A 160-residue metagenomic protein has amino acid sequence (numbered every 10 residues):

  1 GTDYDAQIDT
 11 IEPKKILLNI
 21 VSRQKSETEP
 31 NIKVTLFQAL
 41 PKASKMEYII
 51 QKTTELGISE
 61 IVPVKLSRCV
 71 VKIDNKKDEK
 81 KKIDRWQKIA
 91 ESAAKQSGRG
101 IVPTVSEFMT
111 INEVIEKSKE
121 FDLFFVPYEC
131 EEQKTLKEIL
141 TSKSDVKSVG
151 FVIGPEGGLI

Functional and structural regions predicted by a protein language model:
G1-S26, K76-K77: N-terminal positively charged helical leader segments and presequences
P13-K15, E29-K33, V146-S148: Short connector loops at helix/strand junctions that flank enzyme active sites, especially segments positioning acidic
V21-F125: RNA substrate-binding interface of SAM-dependent RNA methyltransferases
K52-L56, L140-D145: Short, solvent-exposed amphipathic alpha-helical segments in soluble enzyme and RNA/protein-processing domains
T110, E132-K134: Short acidic loop-to-helix transition motifs that present clustered carboxylates
V114-E120, K137-S144: Short amphipathic alpha-helix with an adjacent loop that forms part of the alpha/beta core around
T141-I160: A glycine-rich beta-strand to alpha-helix segment that forms a phosphate/ribose-binding loop at ligand/cofactor sites
